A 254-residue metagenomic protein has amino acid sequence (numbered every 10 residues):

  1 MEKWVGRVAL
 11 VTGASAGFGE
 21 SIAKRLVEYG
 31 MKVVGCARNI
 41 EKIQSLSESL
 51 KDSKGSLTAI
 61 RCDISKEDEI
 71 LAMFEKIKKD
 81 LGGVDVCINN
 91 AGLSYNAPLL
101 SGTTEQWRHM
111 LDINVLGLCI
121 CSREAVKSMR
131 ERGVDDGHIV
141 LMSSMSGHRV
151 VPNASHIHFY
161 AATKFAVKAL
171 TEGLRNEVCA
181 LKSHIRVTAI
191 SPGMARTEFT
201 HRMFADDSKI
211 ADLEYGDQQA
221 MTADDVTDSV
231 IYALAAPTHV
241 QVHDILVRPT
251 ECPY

Functional and structural regions predicted by a protein language model:
S15-A16: Conserved glycine-rich cofactor-binding loop
Y29-L46: Conserved glycine-rich Rossmann-like NAD(P)H-binding loop of the short-chain dehydrogenase/reductase
I40-E41, C62-A72, T104: The beta1-alpha1 cofactor-binding region of Rossmann-like NAD(H)/NADP(H)-dependent oxidoreductases
P98-L99, Q106-R108: Substrate-binding pocket helix/loop in short-chain dehydrogenase/reductase
S122, T163: Active-site helix of classical SDR
S144: Residue(s) in the substrate-gating loop at a strand-loop-helix junction that position the organic substrate next
I185, A189-I190, S208-Y254: C-terminal helical subdomain
